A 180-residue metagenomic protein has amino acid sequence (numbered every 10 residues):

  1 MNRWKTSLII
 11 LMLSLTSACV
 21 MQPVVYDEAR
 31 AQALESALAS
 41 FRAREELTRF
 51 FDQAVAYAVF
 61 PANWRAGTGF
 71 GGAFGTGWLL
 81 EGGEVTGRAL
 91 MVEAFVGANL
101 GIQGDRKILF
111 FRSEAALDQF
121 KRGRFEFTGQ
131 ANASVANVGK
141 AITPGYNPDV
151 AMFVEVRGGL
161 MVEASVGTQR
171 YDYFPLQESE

Functional and structural regions predicted by a protein language model:
M1-L8: Bacterial N-terminal signal peptides that target proteins for export
L15-A18: C-terminal motif of bacterial Sec signal peptides marking the signal peptidase cleavage site
V20-E180: Small-residue-enriched, tightly packed secondary-structure blocks
